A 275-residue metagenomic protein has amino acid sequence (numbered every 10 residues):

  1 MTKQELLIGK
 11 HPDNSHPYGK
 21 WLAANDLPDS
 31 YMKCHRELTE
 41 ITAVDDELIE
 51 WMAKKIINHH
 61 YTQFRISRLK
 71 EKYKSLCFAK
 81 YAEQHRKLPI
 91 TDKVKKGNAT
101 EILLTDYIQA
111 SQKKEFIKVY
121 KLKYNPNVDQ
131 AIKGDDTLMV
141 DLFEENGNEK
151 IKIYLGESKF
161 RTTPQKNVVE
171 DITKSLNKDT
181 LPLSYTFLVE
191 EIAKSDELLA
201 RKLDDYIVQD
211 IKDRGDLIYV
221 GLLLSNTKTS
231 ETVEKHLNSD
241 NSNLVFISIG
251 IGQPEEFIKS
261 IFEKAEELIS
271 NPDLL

Functional and structural regions predicted by a protein language model:
M1-S75, P272-L275: Nuclease-adjacent, charged terminal/linker segments that flank catalytic cores
Q84-T105, P126-V128: A short, highly charged nucleic-acid-interacting micro-segment common to nuclease and nuclease-linked defense proteins
I108, T137-M139, Y154-F160: Conserved catalytic cores of phosphodiester-cleaving nucleases, focusing on short active-site segments
S111-Q130: A short acidic/basic microdomain associated with nuclease active sites
D129-M139: Charged, often glycine-rich, active-site loop that binds/positions anionic groups
F143-I151: Short, solvent-exposed loop/turn segments that connect beta-strands within catalytic domains and beta-strand-rich
T163-E231: Acidic, metal/cofactor-coordinating or nucleic-acid-engaging core segments within structured domains
D204-L275: Charged, structured surface patches that assemble and position nucleic-acid processing machinery
